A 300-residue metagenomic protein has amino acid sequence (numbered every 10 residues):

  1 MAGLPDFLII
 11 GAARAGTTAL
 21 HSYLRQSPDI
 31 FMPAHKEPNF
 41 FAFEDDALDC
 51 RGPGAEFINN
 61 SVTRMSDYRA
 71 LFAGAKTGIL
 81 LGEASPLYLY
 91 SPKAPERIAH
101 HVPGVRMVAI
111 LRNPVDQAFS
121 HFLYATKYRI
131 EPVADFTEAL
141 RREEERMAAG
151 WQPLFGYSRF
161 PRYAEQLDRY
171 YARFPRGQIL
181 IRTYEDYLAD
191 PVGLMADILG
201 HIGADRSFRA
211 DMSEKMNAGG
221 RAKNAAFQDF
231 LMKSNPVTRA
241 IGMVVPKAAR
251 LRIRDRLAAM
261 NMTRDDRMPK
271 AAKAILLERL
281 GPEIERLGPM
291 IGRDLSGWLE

Functional and structural regions predicted by a protein language model:
M1-S85, H100-I110, P114-M147, F174: PAPS-dependent sulfotransferase catalytic core
H35-K36, D168-A274, R293-E300: The conserved 3'-phosphoadenosine-5'-phosphosulfate
G52-E56, S85, Q152-P161, R182-E185 (+1 more regions): Active-site rim elements
N60-A75, R129-D211: PAPS-dependent sulfotransferase catalytic domain
P86-Y90: Short beta->alpha connector loops
A94-R97: A short acidic, amphipathic alpha-helical/loop segment
